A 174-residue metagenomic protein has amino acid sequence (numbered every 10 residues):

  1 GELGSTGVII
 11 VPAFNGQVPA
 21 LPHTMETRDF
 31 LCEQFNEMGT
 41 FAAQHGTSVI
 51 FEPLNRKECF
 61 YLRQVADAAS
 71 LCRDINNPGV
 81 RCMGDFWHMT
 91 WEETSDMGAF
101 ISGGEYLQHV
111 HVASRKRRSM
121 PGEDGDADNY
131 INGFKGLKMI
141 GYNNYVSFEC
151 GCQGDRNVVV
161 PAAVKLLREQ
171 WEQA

Functional and structural regions predicted by a protein language model:
G1-C82: Active-site acidic/histidine proton-transfer and metal-coordination neighborhood in alpha/beta enzyme cores
G4-G7, E37, L62-G84, H88-A174: Histidine-acidic metal/acid-base catalytic patches
